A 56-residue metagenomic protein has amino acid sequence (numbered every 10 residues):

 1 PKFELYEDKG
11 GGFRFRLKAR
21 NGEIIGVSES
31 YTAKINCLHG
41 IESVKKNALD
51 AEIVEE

Functional and structural regions predicted by a protein language model:
P1-T32, N36-V44: A structural feature that tracks compact, well-ordered secondary-structure segments with a strong bias toward
Y6, V54-E56: A structural detector for beta-sheet-dominated domains
V44-V54: Short arginine-rich
